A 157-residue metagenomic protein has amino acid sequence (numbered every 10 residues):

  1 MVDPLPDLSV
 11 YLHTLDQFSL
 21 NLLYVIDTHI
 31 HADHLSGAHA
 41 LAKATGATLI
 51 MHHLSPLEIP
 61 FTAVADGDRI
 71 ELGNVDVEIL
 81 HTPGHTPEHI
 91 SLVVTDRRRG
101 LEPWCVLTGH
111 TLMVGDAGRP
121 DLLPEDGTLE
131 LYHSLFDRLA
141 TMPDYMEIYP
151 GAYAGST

Functional and structural regions predicted by a protein language model:
M1, L8, P124-T128: Flexible, glycine- and charge-enriched loops at secondary-structure boundaries
V2, L22-H31, I50-L54, H81-G84 (+3 more regions): Active-site neighborhood of phospho(di)ester-bond hydrolases with catalytic His/Asp-centered motifs
P6-I50: Active-site metal-binding motif and surrounding structural segment of the metallo-beta-lactamase
L8-S9, I30-L35, P56-I59, P87-E88 (+2 more regions): Active-site environment of divalent metal-dependent phosphoester hydrolases
L12, A38, K43, A47-L49 (+3 more regions): Hydrophobic, small-residue-rich alpha-helical packing segments that form membrane-like cores
D76, T86-T157: Metallo-beta-lactamase
